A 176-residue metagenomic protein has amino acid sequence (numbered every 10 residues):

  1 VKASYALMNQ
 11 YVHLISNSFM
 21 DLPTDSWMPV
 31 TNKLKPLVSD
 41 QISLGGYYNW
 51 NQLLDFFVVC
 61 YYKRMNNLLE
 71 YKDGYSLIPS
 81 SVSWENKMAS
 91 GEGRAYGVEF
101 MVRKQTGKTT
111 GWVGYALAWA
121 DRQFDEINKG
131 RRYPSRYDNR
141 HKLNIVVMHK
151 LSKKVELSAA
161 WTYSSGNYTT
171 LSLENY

Functional and structural regions predicted by a protein language model:
V1, V30, D40-L44, F56 (+3 more regions): Hydrophobic, lipid-facing positions within transmembrane beta-strands of outer-membrane proteins
K2-Q41, C60-E85, A160-Y176: Surface-exposed extracellular loop regions of Gram-negative outer-membrane beta-barrel proteins, predominantly
M8, I15, G45-N49, T109: Bulky hydrophobic/aromatic packing residues
K35-S43, Y47-N49, G91-Y96, R103: Outer-membrane beta-barrel transmembrane strands
Y61-R64, V82-L173: Gram-negative outer-membrane beta-barrel transporters
